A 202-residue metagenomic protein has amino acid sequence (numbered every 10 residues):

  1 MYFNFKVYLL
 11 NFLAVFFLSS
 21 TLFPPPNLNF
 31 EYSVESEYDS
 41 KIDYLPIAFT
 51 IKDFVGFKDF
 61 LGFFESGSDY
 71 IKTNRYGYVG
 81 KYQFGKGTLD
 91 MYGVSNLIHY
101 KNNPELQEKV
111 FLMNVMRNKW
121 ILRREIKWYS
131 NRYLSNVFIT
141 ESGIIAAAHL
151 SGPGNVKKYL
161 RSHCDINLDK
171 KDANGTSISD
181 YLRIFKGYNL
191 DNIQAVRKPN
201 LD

Functional and structural regions predicted by a protein language model:
Y2-G56, F64-D69, T73, K86-E105 (+1 more regions): Non-catalytic cell-wall polysaccharide-engagement segments
L61: Polyanion-binding surface elements
R75-Y78: Short Gly/aromatic-enriched secondary-structure transition segments
Y82-F84: Short glycine- and hydrophobic/aromatic-rich loop-to-beta-strand nucleating segment in the catalytic cores
